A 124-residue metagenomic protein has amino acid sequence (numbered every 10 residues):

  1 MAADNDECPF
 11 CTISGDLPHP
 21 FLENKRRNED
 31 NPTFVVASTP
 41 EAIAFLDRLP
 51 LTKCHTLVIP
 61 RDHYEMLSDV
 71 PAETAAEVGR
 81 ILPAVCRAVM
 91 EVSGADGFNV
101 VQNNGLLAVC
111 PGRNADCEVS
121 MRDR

Functional and structural regions predicted by a protein language model:
M1-R124: HIT superfamily nucleotide-processing domains
